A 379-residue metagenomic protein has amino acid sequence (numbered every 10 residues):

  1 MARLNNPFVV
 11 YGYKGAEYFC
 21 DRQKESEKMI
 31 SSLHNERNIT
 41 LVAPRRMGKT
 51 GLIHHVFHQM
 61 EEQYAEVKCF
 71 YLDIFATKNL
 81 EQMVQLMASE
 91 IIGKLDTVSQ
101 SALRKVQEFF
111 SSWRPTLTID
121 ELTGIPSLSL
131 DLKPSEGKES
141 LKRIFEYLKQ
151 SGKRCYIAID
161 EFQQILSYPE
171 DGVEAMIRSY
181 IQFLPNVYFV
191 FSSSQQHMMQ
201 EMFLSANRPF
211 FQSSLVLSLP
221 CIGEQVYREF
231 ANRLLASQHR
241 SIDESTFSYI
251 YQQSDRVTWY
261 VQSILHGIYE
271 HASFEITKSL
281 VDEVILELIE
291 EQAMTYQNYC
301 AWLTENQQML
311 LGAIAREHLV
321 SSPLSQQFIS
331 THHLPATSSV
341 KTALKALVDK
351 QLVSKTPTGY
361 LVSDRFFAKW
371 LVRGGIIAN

Functional and structural regions predicted by a protein language model:
M1-P44, Q59-Q63, S354, I377-N379: A short, basic N-terminal segment
A2-N6, M294-N379: C-terminal leucine-rich, beta-strand-based interaction scaffolds used for sensing/assembly
V10-K14, L286-A301: Short, Lys/Arg-enriched N-terminal segment that forms or immediately precedes the first helix of a structured domain
A43-M47, G51-Y156, S338: P-loop NTPase nucleotide-binding core
S127-Q195, L204: Conserved Walker B catalytic segment
E201-Q252, F274-E275: Helix-loop-helix "sensor" segment of P-loop NTPases
F247, E270-Q292: Conserved C-terminal helix/linker of AAA+ ATPases
F247-Q253, W259-S273, M309-G312, K345: C-terminal helical "lid" of AAA+/P-loop NTPase domains
